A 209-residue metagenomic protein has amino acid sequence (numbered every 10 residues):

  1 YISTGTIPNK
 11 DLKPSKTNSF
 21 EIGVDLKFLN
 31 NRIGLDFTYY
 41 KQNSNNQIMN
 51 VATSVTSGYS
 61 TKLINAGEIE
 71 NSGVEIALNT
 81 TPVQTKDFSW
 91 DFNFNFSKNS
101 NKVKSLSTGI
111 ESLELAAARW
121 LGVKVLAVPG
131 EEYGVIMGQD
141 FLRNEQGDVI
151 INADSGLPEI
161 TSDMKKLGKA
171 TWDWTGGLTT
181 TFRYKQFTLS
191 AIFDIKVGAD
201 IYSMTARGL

Functional and structural regions predicted by a protein language model:
Y1-G34, K62-T85, K169-T175: Outer-membrane beta-barrel signature, preferentially recognizing the C-terminal barrel domain of Gram-negative
Y1-G5, V51-T61, A153-S162: Flexible, solvent-exposed coil segments and beta strand-coil junctions, predominantly the extracellular/periplasmic
T6, S105, G109, W172-W174 (+1 more regions): Intrinsic disorder/low-complexity segments
F20-F28, I33-K41, V74-P82, W90-K98 (+2 more regions): Membrane-embedded beta-strands that build the outer-membrane beta-barrel scaffold
L35, Y39-S72, D87-S89, I192-L209: Small-side-chain secondary-structure face that scaffolds active or pore-lining regions
I64, T81-A170, I201, T205-L209: Conserved small-residue
